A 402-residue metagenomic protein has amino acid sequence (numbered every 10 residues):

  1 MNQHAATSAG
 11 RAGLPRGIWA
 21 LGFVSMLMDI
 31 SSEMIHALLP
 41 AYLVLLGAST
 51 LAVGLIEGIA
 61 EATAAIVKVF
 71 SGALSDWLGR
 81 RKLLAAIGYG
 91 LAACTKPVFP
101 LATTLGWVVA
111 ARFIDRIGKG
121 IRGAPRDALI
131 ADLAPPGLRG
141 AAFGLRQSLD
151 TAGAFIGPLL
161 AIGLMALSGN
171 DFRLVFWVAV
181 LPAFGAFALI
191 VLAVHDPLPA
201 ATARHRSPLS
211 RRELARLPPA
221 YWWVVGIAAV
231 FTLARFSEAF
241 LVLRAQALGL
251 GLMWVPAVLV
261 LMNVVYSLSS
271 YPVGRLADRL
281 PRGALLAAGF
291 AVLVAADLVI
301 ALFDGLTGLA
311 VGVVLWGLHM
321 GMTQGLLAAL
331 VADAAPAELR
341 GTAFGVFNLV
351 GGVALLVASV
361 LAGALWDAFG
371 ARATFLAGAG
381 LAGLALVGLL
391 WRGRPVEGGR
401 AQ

Functional and structural regions predicted by a protein language model:
N2-P15, D196-I227: Juxtamembrane intracellular "pre-TM" segments in multi-pass secondary transporters
S8-A64, Y221-V258: Helix-loop boundary and gating motifs at the non-cytosolic
A41-L45, I156-L174, V357-A371: Transmembrane alpha-helix termini and helix-breaking/packing motifs in multi-pass membrane transporters
V67-G79, M165, S269-P281, W366-D367: Helix-to-loop junctions at the C-terminal end of transmembrane segments in multipass secondary transporters
L83-P97, V180, A284-V299, L376-A379: Structural signature of the two symmetry-related core transmembrane helices
V98-A111, A301-G312: Helix-loop junctions at membrane interfaces in 12-TM secondary transporters
A111-A152, L330: Cytoplasmic helix-loop-helix junction between adjacent transmembrane helices in 12-TM secondary transporters
V180-T202, A385-G393: C-terminal membrane-cytosol helix-exit motif in multi-pass small-molecule transporters
